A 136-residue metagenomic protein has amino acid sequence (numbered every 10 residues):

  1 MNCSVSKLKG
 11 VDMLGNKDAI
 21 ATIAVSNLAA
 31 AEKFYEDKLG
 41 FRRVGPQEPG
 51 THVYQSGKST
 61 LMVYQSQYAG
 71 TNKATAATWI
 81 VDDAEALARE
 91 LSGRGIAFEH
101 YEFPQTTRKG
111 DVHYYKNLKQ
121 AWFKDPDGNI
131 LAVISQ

Functional and structural regions predicted by a protein language model:
N2-E32, T60, A74-A77, I134-Q136: N-terminal beta-strand motif that seeds the catalytic metal site of vicinal oxygen chelate
N2-L14, R89-Q136: Vicinal oxygen chelate
G10-V11, Y64-Y68: Short, flexible, solvent-exposed loop/turn segments with mixed acidic/basic and small polar residues
G15-N16, T22-L61, A86: Core segments of cupin and vicinal oxygen chelate
D18-S26, H52-Q55, Y68-I96, N117-K124 (+1 more regions): Vicinal oxygen chelate
P46, Y64, Y101-E102: Residue-level detector of family-conserved "landmark" positions at structurally sensitive sites
K58, Q67, E102: Short, small-residue-rich loop/turn micro-motifs
